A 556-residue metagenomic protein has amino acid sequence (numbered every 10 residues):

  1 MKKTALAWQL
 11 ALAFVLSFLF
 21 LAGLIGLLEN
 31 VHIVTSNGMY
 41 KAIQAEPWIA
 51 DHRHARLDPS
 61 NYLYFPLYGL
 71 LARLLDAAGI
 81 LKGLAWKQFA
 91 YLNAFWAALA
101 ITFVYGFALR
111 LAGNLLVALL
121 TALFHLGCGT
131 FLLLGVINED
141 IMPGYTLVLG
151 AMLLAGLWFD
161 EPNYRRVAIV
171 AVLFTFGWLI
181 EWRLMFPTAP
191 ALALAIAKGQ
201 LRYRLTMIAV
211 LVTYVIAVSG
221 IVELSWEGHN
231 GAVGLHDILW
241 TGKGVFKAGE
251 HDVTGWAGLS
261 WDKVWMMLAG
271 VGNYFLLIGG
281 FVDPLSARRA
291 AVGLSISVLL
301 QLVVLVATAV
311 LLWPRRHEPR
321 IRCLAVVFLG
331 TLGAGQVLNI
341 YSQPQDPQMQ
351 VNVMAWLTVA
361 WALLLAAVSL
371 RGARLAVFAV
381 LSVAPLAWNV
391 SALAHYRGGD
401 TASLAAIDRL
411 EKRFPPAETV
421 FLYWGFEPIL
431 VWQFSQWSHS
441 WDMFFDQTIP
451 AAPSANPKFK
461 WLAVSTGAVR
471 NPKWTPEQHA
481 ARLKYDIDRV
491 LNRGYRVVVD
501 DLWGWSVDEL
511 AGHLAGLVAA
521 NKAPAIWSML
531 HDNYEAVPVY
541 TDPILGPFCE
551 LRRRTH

Functional and structural regions predicted by a protein language model:
M1-K3, L157, F186-G220, L224: Perimembrane helix-loop-helix junctions
Y91-A112, G127, G150, V306-P314: Transmembrane-helix motifs of polytopic, lipid-linked glycan transferases
A112, A151-A168, G177, A195-G199: Membrane-interface transmembrane helices that cradle and orient dolichyl/undecaprenyl
A122, R166-E181, T188-A195, V210-T213: Membrane-interface alpha helices of multi-pass inner-membrane proteins
V136-P143, D346-P347: Short acidic/glycine- and proline-prone juxtamembrane loop motifs at membrane-interface regions of multi-pass membrane
I141, V383-S435, D442-F444, H556: Membrane-embedded, lumen/periplasm-facing catalytic core of multi-pass transferases that use lipid-linked donors
V212-T213, L329, L365-S391: Signature aromatic-anchored transmembrane alpha helix within multi-pass, membrane-resident enzymes that catalyze glycan
L276-R322: Hydrophobic, aromatic-rich transmembrane alpha-helices and their immediate juxtamembrane boundary segments
